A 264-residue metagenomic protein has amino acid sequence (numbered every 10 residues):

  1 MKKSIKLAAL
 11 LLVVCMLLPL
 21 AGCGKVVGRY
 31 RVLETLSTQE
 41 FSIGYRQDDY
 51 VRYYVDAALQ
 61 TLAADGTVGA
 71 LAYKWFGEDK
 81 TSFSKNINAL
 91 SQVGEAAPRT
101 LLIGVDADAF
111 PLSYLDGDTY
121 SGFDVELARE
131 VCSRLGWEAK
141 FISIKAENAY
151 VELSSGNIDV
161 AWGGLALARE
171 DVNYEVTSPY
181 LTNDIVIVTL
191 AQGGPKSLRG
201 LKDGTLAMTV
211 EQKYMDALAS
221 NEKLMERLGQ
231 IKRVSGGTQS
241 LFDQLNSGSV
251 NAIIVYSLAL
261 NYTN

Functional and structural regions predicted by a protein language model:
M1-A9: Bacterial N-terminal signal peptides that target proteins for export
P19-G22: C-terminal motif of bacterial Sec signal peptides marking the signal peptidase cleavage site
G24, T35-T81, V125-R134, Q192-Y214 (+1 more regions): Extended ligand-binding regions for polar small-molecule ligands
V26-T38, Y45, G94, V125 (+4 more regions): Acidic, polar ligand-binding/catalytic clefts
Y54-E78, G94-L165, V172, I231-S235 (+1 more regions): Extracytoplasmic small-molecule ligand-binding "clamshell" domains of the periplasmic binding protein/Venus flytrap
T81-E95, G193-G194: A short, compositionally biased domain-edge/stem linker segment
L102-P111, G117-S133, L165-A166, N183-Q239 (+1 more regions): Bilobed "Venus flytrap"/periplasmic-binding protein-like clamshell domains and structurally analogous long
